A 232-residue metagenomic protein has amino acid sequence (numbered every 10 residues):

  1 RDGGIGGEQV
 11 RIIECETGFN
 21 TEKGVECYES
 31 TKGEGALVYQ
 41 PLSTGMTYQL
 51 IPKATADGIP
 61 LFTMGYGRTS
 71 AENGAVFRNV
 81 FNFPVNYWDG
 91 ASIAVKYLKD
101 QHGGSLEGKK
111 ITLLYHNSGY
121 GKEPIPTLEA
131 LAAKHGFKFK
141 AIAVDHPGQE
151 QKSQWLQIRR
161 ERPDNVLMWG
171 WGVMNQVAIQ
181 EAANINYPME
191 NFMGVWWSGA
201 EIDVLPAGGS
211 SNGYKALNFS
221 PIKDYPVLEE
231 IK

Functional and structural regions predicted by a protein language model:
R1-I12, G104-L106, A133-G136: Signal peptide-proximal N-terminal region of secreted/periplasmic/extracellular or secretory-lumen proteins
G3-N73, F83, V144-Q151, Q176: Beta-alpha junction/loop-to-helix N-cap segments that form part of ligand/metal-binding clefts
E26-C27, Q49-K53, T127, Q154 (+2 more regions): A short acidic, amphipathic alpha-helical/loop segment
T31-T44, F62-G65, K110-Y115, R162-G172 (+3 more regions): Periplasmic-binding protein-like
D57-I59, F137, Y187-N191: A short helix->loop->beta-strand "cap" motif at the edges of active sites that frequently abuts
D57-I59, G74-V80, L205-N212: Ligand-binding "clamshell"
T69-S70, R78-I185, D224-E230: Extracellular/periplasmic Venus flytrap/periplasmic-binding protein
A182-K232: Extracellular/periplasmic periplasmic-binding protein-like sensory domains
